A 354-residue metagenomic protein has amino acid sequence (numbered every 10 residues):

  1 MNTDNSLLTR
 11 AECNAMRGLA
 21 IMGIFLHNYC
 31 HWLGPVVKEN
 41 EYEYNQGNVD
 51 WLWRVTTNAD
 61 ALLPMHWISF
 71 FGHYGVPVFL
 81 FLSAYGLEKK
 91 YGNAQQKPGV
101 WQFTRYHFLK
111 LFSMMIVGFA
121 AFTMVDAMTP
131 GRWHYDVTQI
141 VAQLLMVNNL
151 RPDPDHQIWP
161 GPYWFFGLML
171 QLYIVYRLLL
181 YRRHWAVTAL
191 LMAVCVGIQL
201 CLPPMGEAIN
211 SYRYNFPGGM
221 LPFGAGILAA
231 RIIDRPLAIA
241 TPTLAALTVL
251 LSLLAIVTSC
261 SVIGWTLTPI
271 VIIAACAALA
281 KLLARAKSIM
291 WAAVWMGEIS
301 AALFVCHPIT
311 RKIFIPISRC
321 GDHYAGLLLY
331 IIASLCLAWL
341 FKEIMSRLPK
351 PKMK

Functional and structural regions predicted by a protein language model:
M1-C195, R319-K354: Membrane-cytosol interface segments of multi-pass membrane proteins, especially ER/Golgi lipid-handling enzymes
G197-A302, C306-Y330: Alpha-helical transmembrane segments and terminal signal-anchor/GPI-anchor hydrophobic tails, characterized by long
